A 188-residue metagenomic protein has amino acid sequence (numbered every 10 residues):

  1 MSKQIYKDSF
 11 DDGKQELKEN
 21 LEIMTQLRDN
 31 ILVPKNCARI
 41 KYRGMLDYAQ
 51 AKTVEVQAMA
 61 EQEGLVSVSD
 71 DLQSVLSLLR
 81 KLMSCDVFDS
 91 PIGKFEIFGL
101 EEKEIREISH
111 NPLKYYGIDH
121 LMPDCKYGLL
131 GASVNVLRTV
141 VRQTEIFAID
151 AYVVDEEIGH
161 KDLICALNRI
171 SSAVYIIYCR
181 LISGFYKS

Functional and structural regions predicted by a protein language model:
M1-S188: Phosphate/pyrophosphate-binding loop motifs in nucleotide- or prenyl diphosphate-using proteins
